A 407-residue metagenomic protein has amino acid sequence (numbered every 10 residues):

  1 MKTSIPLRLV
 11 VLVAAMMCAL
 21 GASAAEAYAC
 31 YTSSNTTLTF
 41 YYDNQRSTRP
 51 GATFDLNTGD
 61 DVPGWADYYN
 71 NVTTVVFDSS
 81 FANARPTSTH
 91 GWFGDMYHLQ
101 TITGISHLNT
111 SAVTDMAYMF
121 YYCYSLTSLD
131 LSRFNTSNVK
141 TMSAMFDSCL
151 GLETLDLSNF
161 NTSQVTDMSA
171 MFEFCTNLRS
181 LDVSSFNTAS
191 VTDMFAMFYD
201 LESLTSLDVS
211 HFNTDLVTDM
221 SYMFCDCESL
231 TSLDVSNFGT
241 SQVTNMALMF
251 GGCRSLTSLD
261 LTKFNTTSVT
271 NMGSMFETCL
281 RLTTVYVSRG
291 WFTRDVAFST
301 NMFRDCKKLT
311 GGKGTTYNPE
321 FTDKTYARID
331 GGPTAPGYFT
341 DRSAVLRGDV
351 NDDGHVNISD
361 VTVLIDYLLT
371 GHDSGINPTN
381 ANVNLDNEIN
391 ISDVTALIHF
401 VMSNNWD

Functional and structural regions predicted by a protein language model:
M1-A25: Sec-dependent, cleavable N-terminal signal peptides
V10, A14, V75, P333 (+2 more regions): Low-complexity, intrinsically disordered regions enriched in charged/polar residues
V11-V13, T36, V345-L346, T379: A residue-level detector for conformationally permissive "hinge/kink" positions
S23-L346, I389: Negatively charged
D341-D407: Cellulosome-associated attachment modules in secreted, modular CAZymes
